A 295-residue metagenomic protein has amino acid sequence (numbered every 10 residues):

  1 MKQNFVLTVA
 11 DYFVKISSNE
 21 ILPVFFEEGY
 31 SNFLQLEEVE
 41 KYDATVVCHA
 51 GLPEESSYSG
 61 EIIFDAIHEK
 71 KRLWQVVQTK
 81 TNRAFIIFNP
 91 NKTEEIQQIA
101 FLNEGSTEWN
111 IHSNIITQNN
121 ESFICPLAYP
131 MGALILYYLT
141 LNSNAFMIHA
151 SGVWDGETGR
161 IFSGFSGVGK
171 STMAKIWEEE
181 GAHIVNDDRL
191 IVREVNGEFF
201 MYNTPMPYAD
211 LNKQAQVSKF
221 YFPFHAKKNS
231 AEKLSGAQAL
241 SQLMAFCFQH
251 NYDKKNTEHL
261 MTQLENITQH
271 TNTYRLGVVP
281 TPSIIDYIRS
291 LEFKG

Functional and structural regions predicted by a protein language model:
M1-S166, E179-H183, L190-G295: A noncatalytic interaction/capping subdomain that flanks phosphate/NTP-handling catalytic cores
V168-K170: Conserved glycine(s) of the Walker
M173-A174: Post-Walker A alpha-helix
